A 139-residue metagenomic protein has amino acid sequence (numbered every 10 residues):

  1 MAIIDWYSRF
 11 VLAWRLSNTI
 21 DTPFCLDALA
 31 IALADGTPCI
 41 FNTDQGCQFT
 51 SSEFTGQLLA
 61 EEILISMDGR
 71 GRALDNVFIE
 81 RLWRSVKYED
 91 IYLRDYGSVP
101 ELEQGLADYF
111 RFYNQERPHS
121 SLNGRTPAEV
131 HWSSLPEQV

Functional and structural regions predicted by a protein language model:
M1-V139: Charged DNA-binding/catalytic regions of mobile-element recombinases
